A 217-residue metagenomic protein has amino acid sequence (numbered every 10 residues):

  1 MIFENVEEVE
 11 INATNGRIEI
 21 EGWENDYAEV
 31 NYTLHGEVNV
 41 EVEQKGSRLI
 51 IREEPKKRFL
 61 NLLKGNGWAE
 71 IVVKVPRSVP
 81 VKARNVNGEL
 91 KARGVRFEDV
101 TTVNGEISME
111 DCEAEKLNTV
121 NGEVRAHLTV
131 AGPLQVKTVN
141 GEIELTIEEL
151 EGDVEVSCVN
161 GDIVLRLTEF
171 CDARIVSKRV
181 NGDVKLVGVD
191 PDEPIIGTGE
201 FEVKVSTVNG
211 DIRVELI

Functional and structural regions predicted by a protein language model:
M1-I217: Intrinsically disordered, low-complexity terminal regions
